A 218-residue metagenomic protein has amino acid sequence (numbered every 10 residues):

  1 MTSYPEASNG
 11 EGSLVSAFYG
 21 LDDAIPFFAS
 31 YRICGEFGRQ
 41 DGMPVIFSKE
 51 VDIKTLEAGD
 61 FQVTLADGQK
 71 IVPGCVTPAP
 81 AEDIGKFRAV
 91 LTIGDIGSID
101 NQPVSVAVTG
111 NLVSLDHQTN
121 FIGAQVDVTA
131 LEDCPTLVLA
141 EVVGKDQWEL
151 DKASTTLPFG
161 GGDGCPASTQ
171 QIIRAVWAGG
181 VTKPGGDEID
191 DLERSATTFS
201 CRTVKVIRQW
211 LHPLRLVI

Functional and structural regions predicted by a protein language model:
M1-I218: Non-catalytic beta-sheet/beta-sandwich ligand-binding modules that flank or precede catalytic cores
